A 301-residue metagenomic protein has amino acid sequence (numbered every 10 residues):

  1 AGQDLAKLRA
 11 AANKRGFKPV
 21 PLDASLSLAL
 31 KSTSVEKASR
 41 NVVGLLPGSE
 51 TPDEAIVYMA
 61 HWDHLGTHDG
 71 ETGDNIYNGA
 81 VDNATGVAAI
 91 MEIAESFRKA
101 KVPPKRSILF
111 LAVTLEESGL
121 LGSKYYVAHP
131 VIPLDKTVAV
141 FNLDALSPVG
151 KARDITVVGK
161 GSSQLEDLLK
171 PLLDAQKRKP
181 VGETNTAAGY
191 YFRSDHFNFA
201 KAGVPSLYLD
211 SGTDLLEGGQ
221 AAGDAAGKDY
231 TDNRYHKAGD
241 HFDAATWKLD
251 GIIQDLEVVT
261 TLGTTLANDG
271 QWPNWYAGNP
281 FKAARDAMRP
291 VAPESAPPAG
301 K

Functional and structural regions predicted by a protein language model:
A1-A10, E92-V102, A128-I132, K170 (+4 more regions): Sec-exported extracytoplasmic/periplasmic mature domains
A1-G79, E95-V102: Soluble metallo-hydrolase cores and metallopeptidase-like ectodomains found primarily in the secretory/periplasmic
A1-L5, T51, V113-D232: Metal-dependent peptidase/peptidase-like ectodomains
A29-T33, N41, E71-N83, A112 (+3 more regions): Second-shell loop/turn segments in exported
G79-I93: Active-site alpha-helical elements of protease catalytic centers
E92-L121, V140: Short helix-loop-beta-strand segments that form the rim/entrance of peptidase-like active sites
E95, K99, L216-R285: His/Asp/Glu-rich mid-to-C-terminal helical/loop segments that flank catalytic regions of hydrolases
Y276-K301: Acidic, Ser/Thr-rich low-complexity intrinsically disordered segments
